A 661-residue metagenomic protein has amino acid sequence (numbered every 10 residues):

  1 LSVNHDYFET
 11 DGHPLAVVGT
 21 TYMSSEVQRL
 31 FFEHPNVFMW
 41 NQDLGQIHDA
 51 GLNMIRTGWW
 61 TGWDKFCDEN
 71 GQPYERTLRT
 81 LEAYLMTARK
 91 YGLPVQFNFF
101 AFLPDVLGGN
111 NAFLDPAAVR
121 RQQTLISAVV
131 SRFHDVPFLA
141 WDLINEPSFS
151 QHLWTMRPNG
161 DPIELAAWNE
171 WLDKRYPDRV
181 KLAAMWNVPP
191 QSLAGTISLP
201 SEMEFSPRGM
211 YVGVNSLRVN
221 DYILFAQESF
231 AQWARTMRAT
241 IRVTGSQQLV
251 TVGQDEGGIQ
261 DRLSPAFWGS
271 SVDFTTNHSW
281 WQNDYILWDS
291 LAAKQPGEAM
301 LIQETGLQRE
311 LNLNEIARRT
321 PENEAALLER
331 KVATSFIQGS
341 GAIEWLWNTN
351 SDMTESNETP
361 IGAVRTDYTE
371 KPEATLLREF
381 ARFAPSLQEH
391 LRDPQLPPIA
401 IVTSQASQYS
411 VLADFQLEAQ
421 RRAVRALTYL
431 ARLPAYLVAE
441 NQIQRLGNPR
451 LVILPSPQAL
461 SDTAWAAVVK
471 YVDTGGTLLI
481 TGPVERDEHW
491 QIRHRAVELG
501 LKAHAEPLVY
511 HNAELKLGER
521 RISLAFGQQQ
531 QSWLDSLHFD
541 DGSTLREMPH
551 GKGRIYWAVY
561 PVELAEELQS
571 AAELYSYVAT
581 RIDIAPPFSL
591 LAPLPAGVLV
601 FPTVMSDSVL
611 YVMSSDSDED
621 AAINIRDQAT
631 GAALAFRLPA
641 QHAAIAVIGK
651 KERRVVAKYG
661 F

Functional and structural regions predicted by a protein language model:
L1-M54, D68-G71, R378, E389-H390: N-terminal carbohydrate-binding accessory modules
N36-L107, P116-R121, I126-A128, A234-T244 (+1 more regions): Aromatic-lined substrate-binding rim segments of carbohydrate-active enzymes
D105-G109, F205-D221, L291-L327, N348-D367 (+1 more regions): Active-site clefts of carbohydrate-active enzymes
T124-L125, A234-L249, A266-D352, T369 (+1 more regions): Catalytic-core region of carbohydrate-active enzymes that cleave or remodel glycosidic bonds
D135-A266, S271, D289: Polysaccharide-binding and catalytic clefts of secreted carbohydrate-active enzymes
D255-S264, R425-R445: A short, well-structured beta->alpha microelement
E324, S456-F661: A conserved amphipathic helix/loop scaffold that creates a polar/acidic microenvironment used either to coordinate
A333-A413, R421-P434, L499, A503-Q528 (+5 more regions): Aromatic- and carboxylate-lined catalytic core of secreted/periplasmic carbohydrate-active enzymes
